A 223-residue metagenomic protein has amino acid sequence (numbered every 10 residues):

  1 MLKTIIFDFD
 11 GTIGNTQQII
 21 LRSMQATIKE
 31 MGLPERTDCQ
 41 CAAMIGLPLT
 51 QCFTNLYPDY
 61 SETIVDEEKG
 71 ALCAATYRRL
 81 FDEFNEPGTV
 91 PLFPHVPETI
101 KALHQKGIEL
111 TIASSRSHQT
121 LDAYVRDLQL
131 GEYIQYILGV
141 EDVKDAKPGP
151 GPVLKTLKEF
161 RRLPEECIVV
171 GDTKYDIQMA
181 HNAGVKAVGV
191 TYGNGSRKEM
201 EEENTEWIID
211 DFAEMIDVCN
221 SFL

Functional and structural regions predicted by a protein language model:
M1-I5, K101-H104, S117-H118, A123-L223: Asp-based, Mg2+/Mn2+-dependent phosphohydrolase catalytic module
L2-P97, H104-K106: N-terminal helical cap/lid subdomain that shapes the substrate entry/recognition surface in HAD-like hydrolases
T12, S114-R116: Conserved phosphate-coupling serine/threonine residues in phosphotransfer and NTP-handling enzymes
L92, A113, D145: Residue-level marker of regulatory loop/turn positions in helix-turn-helix DNA-binding domains and in histidine
